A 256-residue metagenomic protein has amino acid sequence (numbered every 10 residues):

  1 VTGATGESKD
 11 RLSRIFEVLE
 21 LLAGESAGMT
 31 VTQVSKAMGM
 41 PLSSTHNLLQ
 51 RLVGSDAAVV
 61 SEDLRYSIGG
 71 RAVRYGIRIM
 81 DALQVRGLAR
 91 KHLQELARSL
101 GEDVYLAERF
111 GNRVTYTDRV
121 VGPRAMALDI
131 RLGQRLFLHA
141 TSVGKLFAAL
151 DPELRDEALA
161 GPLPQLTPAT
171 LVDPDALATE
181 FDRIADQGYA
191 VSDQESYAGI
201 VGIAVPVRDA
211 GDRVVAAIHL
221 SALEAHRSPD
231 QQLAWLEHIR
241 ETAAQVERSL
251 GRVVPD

Functional and structural regions predicted by a protein language model:
V1-R86, A244-R252: N-terminal helix-turn-helix
K9-L12, G69, A82, R86 (+7 more regions): Short, structured helix-loop boundary elements
L49, A72, L93, F181 (+2 more regions): Short amphipathic alpha-helical/adjacent loop interface patches that line ligand and macromolecule-binding sites
L64-G161: Amphipathic alpha-helical effector-binding/dimerization core of metabolite-sensing transcriptional regulators
L138-G144, L233-V253: Short, solvent-exposed cationic patches
E157-T167, T242-D256: Cysteine/selenocysteine-centered motifs that mediate thiol-based redox chemistry or coordinate metal-sulfur cofactors
T170-A243: Extended hydrophobic
